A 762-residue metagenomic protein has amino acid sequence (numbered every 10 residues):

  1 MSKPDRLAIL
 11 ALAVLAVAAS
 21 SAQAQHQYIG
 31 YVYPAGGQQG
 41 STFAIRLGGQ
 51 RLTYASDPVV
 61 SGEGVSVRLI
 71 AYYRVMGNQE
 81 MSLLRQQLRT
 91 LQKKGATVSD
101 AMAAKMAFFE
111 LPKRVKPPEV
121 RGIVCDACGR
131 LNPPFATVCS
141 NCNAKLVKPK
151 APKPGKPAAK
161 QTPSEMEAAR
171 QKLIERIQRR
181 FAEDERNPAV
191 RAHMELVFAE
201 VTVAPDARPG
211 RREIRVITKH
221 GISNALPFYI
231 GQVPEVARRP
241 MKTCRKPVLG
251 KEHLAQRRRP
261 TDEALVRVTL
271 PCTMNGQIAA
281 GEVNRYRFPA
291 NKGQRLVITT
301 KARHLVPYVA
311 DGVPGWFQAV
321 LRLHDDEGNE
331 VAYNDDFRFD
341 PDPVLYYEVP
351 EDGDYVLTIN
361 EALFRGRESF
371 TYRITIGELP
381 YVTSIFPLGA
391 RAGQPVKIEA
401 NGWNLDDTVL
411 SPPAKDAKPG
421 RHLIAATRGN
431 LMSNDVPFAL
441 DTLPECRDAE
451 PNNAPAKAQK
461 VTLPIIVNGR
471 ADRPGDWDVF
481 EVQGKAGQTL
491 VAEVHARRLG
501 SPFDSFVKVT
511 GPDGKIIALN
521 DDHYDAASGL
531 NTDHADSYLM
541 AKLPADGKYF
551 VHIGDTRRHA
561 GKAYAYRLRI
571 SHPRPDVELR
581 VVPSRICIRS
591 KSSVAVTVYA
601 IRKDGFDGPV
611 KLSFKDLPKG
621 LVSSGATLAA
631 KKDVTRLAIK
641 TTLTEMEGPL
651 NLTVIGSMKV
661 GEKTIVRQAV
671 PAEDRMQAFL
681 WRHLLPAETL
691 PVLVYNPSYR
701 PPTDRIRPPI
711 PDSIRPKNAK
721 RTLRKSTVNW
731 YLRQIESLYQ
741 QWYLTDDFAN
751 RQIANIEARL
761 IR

Functional and structural regions predicted by a protein language model:
A8-A18: Bacterial N-terminal signal peptides
Q25-T90, R267-M432, L440, P444 (+4 more regions): Acidic, Ser/Thr/Pro-rich low-complexity intrinsically disordered segments
Q39-R51, V60, S82-A96, S164-Y229 (+1 more regions): Ligand-binding face of N-terminal immunoglobulin V-set domains in extracellular IgSF glycoproteins
S56-K116, G155-A189, G605-T627: Surface-exposed binding patches on compact interaction domains or structured appendages
D126-A127, N141: Short, cysteine/histidine-rich loop/knuckle motifs that typically chelate Zn2+
N143-A151, E757-I761: Short Cys/His-rich micro-motifs in 6-15 aa windows
A182, A189-E200, D340-P343, T408 (+2 more regions): Aromatic sugar-binding surface patches on proteins that engage polysaccharides or sugar-phosphate polymers
P227-T269, G429-I465: Predominantly extracellular/luminal regions of secreted and cell-surface proteins, especially disulfide-bonded
